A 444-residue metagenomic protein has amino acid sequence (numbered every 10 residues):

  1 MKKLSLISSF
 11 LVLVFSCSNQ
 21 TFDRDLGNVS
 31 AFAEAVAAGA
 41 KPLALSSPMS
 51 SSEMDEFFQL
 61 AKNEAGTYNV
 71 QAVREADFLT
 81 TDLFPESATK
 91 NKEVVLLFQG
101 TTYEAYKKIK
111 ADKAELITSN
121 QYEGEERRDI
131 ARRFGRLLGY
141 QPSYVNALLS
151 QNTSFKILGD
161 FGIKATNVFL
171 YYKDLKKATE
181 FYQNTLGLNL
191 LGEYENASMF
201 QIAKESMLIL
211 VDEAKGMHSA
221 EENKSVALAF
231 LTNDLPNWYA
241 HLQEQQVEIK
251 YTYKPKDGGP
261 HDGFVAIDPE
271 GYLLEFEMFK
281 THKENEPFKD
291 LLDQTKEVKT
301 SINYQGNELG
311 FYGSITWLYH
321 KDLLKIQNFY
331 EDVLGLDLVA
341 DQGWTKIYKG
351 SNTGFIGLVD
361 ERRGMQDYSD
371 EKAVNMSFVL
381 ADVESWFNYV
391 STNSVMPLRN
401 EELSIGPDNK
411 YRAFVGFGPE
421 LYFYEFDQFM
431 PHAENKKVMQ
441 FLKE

Functional and structural regions predicted by a protein language model:
M1-L4: Positively charged n-region of N-terminal signal peptides that target proteins for export
F15-S16: C-terminal motif of bacterial Sec signal peptides marking the signal peptidase cleavage site
T21-Y122, R133, P142-Q151: A conserved ligand/cofactor-binding region detector
F155-D160, Q243-L309, S391-E444: Vicinal oxygen chelate
I163-K173, M199-I202, H218-Q243, D262-I267 (+4 more regions): Vicinal oxygen chelate
A178-Q183, L242, G271, I326-E331 (+2 more regions): Conserved active-site tyrosine of GNAT-family acetyltransferases
N189-K224, A266, L273-K280, D337-E371 (+2 more regions): Conserved short beta-strand elements that form part of the metal-binding/catalytic scaffold of enzyme active sites
E308-Q327, D332-V333, D337: Surface-exposed interaction/gating patches
